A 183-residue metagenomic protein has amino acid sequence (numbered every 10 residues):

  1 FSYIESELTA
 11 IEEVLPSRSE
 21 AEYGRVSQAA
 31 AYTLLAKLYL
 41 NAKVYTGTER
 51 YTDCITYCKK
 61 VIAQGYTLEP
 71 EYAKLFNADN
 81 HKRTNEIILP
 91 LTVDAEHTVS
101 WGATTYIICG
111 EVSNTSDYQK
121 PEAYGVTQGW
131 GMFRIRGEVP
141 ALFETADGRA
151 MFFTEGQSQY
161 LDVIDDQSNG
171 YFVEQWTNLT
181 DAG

Functional and structural regions predicted by a protein language model:
F1-L15, E22-I62, L89, D147 (+2 more regions): Extended, hydrophobic/aromatic-rich amphipathic alpha-helical segments that build helical scaffolds
Y23, K60-A63, T67-G183: Elongated scaffold/linker segments in the mid-to-C-terminal portions of large proteins
